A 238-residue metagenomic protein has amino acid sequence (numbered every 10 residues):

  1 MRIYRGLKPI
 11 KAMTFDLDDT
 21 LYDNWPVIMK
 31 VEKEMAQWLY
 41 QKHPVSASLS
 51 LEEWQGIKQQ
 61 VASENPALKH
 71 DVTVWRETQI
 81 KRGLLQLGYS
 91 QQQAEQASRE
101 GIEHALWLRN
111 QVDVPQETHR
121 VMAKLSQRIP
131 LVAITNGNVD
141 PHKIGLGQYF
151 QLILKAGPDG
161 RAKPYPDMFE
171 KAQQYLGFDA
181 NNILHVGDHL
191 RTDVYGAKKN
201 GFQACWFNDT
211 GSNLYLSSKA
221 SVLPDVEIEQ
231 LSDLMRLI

Functional and structural regions predicted by a protein language model:
M1-M13, W25-P26, A94, H119-I238: Asp-based, Mg2+/Mn2+-dependent phosphohydrolase catalytic module
R2-G56: Active-site neighborhood of HAD-like aspartate-dependent phosphohydrolases
I28, V72, R76, T118: Hydrophobic (often cysteine-bearing) scaffold residues that line and stabilize catalytic clefts of nucleotide/cofactor
K30, E34, E53, Q79-R82 (+3 more regions): Alpha-helical elements of Rossmann-like donor-binding domains used by nucleotide-donor carbohydrate transfer enzymes
V45, Y89, G177-F178: Helix N-cap/coil-helix junction residues
G56-E103: A metal-dependent, Asp-based hydrolase signature
E103-V112: Surface-exposed cleft-lining segments at the edges of enzyme active sites
